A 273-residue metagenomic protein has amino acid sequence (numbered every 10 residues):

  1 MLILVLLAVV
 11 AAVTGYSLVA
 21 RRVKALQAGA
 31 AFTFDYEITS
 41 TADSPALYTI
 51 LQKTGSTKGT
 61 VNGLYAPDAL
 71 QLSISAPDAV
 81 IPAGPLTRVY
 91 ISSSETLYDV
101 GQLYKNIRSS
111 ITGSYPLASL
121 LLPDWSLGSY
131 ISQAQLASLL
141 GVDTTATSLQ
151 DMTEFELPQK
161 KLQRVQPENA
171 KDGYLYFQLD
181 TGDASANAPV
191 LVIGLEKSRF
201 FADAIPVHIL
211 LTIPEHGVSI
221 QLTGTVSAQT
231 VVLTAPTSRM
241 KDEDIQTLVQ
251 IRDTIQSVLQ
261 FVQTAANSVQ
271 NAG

Functional and structural regions predicted by a protein language model:
L2-G273: Subset-of-secretome marker
